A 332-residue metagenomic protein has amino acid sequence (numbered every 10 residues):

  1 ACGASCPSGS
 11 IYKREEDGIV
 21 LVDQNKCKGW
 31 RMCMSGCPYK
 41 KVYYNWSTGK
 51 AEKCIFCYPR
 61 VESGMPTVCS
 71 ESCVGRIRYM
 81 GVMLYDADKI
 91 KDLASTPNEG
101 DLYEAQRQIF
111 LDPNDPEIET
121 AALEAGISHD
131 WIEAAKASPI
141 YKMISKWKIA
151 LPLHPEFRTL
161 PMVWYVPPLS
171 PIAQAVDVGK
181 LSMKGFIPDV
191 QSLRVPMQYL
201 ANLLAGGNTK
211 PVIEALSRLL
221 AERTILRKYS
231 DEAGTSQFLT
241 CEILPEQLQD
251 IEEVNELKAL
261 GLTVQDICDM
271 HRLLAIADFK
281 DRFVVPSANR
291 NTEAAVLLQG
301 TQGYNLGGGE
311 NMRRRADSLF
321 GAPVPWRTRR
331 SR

Functional and structural regions predicted by a protein language model:
A1-K26, M32-G49, E62-K89: Iron-sulfur cluster-binding cysteine motifs and their immediate structural context in ferredoxin-like electron-transfer
G29, T48, S138-K142: Amphipathic, alpha-helical segments enriched in basic
E52-I55: Membrane-embedded catalytic interface detector for glycan/lipid assembly enzymes
G75-R332: Long, compositionally biased charged/polar accessory segments in the mid-to-C-terminal portions of proteins
